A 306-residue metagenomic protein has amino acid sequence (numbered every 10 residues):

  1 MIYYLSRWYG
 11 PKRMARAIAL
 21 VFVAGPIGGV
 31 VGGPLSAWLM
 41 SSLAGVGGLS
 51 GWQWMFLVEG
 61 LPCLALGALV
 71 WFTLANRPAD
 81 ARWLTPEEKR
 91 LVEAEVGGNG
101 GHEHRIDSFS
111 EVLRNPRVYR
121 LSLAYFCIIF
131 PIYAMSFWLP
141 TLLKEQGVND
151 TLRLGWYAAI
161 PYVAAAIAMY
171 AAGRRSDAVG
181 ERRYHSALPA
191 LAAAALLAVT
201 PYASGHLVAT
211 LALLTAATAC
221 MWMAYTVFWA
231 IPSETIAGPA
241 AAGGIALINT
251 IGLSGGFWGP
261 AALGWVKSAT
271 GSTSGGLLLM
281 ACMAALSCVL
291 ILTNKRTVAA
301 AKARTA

Functional and structural regions predicted by a protein language model:
M1-V23: Cytoplasmic helix-loop-helix junction between adjacent transmembrane helices in 12-TM secondary transporters
M1-Y9, M223-A237: Intracellular juxtamembrane helix-capping segments at the cytosolic ends of symmetry-related transmembrane helices
A15-M40, P62-C63, N249-G259: Glycine-rich segments within core transmembrane alpha-helices of 12-TM secondary carriers
G29, T235-S272: A late C-terminal transmembrane helix in Major Facilitator Superfamily
L35-G47, L143-K144, R175-D177, A262-G271: Interfacial helix-cap and linker-helix signal at transmembrane-aqueous boundaries of multi-pass secondary transporters
Q53-F72, L277-L292: Symmetry-related core transmembrane helices of the 12-TM Major Facilitator Superfamily/SLC fold
V112-G173, Y225, W229, G259: Extracytoplasmic gate region of multi-pass secondary transporters
E181-I231: C-terminal transmembrane helical hairpin of 12-TM major facilitator-type secondary transporters
